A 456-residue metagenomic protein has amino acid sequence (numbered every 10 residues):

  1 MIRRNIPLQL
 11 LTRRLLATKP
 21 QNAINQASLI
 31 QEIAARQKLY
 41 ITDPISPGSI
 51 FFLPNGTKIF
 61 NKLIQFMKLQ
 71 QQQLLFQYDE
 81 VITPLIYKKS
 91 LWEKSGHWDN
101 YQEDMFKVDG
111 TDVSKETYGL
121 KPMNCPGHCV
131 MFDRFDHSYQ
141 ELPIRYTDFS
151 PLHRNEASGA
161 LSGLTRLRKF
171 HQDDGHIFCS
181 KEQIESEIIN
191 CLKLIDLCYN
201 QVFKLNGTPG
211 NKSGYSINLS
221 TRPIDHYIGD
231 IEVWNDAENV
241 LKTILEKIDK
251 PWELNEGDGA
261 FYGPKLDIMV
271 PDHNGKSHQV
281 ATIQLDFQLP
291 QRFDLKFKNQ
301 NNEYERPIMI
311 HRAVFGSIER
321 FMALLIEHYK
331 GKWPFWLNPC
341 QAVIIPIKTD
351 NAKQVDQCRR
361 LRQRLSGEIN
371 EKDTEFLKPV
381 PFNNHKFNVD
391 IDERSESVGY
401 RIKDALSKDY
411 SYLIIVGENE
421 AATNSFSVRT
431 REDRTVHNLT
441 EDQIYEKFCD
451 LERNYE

Functional and structural regions predicted by a protein language model:
I2, L11-E456: NTP/phosphate- and nucleic-acid-binding module
